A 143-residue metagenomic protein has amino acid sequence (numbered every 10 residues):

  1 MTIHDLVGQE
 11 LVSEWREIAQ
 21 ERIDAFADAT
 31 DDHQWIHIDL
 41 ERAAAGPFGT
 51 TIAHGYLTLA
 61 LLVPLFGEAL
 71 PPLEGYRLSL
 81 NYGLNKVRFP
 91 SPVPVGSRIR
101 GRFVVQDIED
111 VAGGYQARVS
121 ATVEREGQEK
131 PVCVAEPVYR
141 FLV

Functional and structural regions predicted by a protein language model:
M1-A53: Catalytic strand-loop segment that frames the active site of acyl-thioester-processing enzymes
M1-L6, F89, V93-V143: HotDog/MaoC-like acyl-thioester-processing domains
V7, E14, R22, D32 (+3 more regions): A generic structural signal for short beta-strands and their flanking turns/coil linkers
S13, A60, G101-F103: A generic structural signal for residues embedded in beta-strands
P47-T50, V63-R102: Hydrophobic beta-strand-centered segment that forms part of the acyl-chain substrate-binding groove
